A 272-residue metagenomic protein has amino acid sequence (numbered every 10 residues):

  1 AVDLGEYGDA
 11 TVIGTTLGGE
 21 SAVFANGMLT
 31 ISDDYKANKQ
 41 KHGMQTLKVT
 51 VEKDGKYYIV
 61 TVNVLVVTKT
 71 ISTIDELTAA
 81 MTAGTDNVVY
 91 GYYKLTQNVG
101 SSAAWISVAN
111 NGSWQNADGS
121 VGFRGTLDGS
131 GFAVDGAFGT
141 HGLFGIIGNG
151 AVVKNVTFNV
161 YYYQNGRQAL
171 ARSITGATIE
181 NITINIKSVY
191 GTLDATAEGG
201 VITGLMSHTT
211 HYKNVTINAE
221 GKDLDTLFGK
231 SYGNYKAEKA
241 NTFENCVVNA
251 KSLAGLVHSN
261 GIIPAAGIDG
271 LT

Functional and structural regions predicted by a protein language model:
A1-G19: Solvent-exposed, low-complexity, repeat-rich "mucin-like" stalks and linkers
A10, K48, G55-Y58: Extracytoplasmic/secretory-pathway segments with low complexity and glycosylation-like composition
A22-A37: Strand-loop-strand motifs at the edges of beta-sheets in extracellular beta-sandwich domains
F24, Q40-H42, V88: Surface-exposed coil/turn segments at beta-strand junctions on protein surfaces, enriched
K41-K53: A short beta-strand micro-motif common to beta-rich folds, especially ectodomain repeats
Y57-V67: C-terminal edge beta-strand
L65-T272: Surface-exposed repetitive/solenoidal architectures
